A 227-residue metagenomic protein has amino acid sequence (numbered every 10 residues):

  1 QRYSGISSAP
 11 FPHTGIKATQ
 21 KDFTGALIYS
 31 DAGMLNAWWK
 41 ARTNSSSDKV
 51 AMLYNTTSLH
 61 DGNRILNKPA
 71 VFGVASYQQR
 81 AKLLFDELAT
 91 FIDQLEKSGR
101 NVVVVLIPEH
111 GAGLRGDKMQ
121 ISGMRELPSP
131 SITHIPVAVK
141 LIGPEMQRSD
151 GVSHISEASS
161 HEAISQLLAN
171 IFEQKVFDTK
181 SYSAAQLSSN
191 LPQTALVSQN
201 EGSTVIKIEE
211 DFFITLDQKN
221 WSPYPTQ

Functional and structural regions predicted by a protein language model:
Q1-K68, H134, H161, Q166-F172 (+1 more regions): Active-site-proximal alpha/beta segments of enzymes that process anionic O-linked groups
I16-T19, K68-A75, Q120-M124, M146-S149: Short glycine/proline- and charge-enriched loop/turn segments that cap or connect secondary-structure elements
Y29-S46, L66-I107: A long, amphipathic alpha-helix that forms part of the scaffold/cap immediately adjacent to metal-dependent active
K49-T57, A81, L88, V102-G111 (+3 more regions): Beta-strand elements within well-structured catalytic alpha/beta cores of enzymes that handle phosphate/sulfate esters
T56-D61, H110-G113, P144-E145, F213: Short, solvent-exposed loop/turn segments at secondary-structure junctions
L83-D86, T90, G123, P128-I132 (+1 more regions): Short amphipathic alpha-helical face segments that pack within enzyme cores and frequently flank/anchor catalytic
D93-K97, P128, L141-Q227: Membrane-interface soluble catalytic domains
N101, I107-E145: Histidine-centered active-site microenvironments of extracellular/periplasmic hydrolases and transferases
